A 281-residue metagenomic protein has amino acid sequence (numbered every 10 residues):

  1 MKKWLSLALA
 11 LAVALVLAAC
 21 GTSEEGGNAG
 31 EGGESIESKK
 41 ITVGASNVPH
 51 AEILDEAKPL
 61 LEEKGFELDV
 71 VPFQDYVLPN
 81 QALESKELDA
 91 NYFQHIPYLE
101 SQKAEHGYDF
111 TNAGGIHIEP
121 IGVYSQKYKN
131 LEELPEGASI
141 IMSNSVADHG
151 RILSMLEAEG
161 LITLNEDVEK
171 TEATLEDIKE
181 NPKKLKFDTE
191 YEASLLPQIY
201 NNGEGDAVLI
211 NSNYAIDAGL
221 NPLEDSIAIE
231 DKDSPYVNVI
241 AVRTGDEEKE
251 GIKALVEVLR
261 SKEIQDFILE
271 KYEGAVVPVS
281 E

Functional and structural regions predicted by a protein language model:
L15-A19: C-terminal motif of bacterial Sec signal peptides marking the signal peptidase cleavage site
G21-E24: Bacterial signal peptide processing site
S35-V48, F66-P72, S139-I140: Short, well-ordered beta-strand elements
V70-Q81, E169-Q198: Short helix-initiation/N-cap motifs at beta->coil->alpha
E84-Q94, A138, L161, K183-L185 (+1 more regions): Alpha-to-beta junction loops
A113-I162, Q265: A conserved helix-loop-strand patch within extracytoplasmic ligand-binding domains of the periplasmic binding
G115-S125, I216-K262, P278-E281: Periplasmic-binding protein-like
G150-E157, G251, L259-S280: Periplasmic-binding protein-like
